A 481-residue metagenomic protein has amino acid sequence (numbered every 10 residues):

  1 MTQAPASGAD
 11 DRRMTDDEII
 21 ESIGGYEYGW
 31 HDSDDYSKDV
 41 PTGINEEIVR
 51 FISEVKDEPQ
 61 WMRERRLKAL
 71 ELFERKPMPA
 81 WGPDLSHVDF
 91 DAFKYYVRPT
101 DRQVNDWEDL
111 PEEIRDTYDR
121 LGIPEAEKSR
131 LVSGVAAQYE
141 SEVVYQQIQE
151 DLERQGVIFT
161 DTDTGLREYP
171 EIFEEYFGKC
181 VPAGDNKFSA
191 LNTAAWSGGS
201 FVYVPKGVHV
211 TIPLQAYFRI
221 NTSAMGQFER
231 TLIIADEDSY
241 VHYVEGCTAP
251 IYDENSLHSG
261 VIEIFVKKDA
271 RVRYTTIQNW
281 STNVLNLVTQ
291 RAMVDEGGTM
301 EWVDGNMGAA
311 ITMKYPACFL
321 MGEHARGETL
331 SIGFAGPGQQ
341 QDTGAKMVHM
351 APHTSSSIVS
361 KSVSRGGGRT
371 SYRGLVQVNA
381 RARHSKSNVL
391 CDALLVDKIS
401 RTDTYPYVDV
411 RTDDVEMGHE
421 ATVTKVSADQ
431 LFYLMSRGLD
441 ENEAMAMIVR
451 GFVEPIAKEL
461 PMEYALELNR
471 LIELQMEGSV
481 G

Functional and structural regions predicted by a protein language model:
T2-R271: Short, low-to-moderate order helix/coil transition modules at the start of elongated helical scaffolds
V55, Q147-L439, V449, V453-G481: Conserved beta-strand/loop scaffold segments within soluble protein domains that form the structured core and edges
